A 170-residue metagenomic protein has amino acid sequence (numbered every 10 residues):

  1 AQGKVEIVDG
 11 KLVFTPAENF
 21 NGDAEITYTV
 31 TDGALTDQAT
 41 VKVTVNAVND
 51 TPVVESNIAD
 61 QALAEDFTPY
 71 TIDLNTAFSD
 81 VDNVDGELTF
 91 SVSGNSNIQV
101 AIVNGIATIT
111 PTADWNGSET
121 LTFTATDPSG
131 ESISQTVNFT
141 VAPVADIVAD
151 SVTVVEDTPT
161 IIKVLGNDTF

Functional and structural regions predicted by a protein language model:
A1-E18, E25-T27, G94-A113, T120-T122: Strand-loop-strand motifs at the edges of beta-sheets in extracellular beta-sandwich domains
A17, L35-D37, V41, D50-S91 (+3 more regions): Extracellular ectodomain surface segments
F20, V84, I102, W115-N116 (+1 more regions): Long beta-sheet-rich domains in secretory-pathway and surface-associated proteins
N21-E25, F67-P69, N116-T120, P159: Extracellular Ig-like/FN3 beta-sandwich strand-entry sites
D23, T36-Q38, S118, G130-T136: A structural signal for beta-strand boundary/capping segments at domain termini and interdomain linkers
V30-L35, A125-E131: Short, solvent-exposed loop/turn segments at the edges of extracellular beta-sandwich modules
V43, F139: HATPase_c (GHKL) ATP-binding subdomain of two-component histidine kinases
